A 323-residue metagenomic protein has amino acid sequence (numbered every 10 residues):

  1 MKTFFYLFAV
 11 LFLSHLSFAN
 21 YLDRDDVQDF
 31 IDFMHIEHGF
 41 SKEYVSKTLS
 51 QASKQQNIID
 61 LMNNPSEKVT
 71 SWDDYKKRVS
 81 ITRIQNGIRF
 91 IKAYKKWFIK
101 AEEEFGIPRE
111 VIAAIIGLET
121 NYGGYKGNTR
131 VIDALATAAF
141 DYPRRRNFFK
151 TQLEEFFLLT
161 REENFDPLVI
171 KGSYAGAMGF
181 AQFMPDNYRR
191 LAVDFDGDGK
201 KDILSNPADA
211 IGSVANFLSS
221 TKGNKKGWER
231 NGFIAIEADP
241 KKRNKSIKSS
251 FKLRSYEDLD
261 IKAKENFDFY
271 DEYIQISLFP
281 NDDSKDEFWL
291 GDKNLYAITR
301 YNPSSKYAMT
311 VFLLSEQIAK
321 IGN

Functional and structural regions predicted by a protein language model:
K2-V10: Sec-dependent signal peptide recognition, specifically the positively charged N-region followed immediately by
S14-S17: N-terminal signal peptide c-region/cleavage motif recognized by signal peptidases
N20-E102: An acidic, Gly/Ser/Thr/Pro-rich helix-cap/linker signature
T48-Q51, A114-L118, L314: Short acidic/histidine-centered micro-motifs embedded in hydrophobic/aromatic stretches that mark compact functional
A52-S53, E119-G123, A177, I261 (+3 more regions): Solvent-exposed loop/turn segments at secondary-structure junctions within structured extracellular/periplasmic domains
K77-A215, S219: Acidic/His-rich structured neighborhood in mature extracellular/periplasmic domains
P167, K171-D283: Flexible, glycine-rich surface segments
Y273-N323: C-terminal functional modules
